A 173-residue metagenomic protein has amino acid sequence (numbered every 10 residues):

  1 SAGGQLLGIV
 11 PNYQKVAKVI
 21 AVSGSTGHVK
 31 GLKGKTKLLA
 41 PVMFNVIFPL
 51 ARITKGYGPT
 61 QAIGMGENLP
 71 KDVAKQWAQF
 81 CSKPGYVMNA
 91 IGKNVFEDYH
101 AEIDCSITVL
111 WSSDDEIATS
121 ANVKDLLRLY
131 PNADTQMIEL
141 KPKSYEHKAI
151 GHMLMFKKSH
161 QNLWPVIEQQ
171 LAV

Functional and structural regions predicted by a protein language model:
S1-G4, W111-S113: Catalytic nucleophile loop
A2-G85: Alpha/beta-hydrolase-fold enzymes
Y13-Q14, H100-D104, L129-N132: Short, conserved loop/helix-junction motifs that constitute active-site signature segments in enzyme catalytic cores
I20-V22, T108-L110, Q136-I138: Hydrophobic/aromatic beta-strand patches that form the interior of the parallel beta-sheet core in alpha/beta enzyme
F80-Y99: Active-site nucleophile elbow and catalytic-triad environment of alpha/beta-hydrolase enzymes
I103, V109-W111, D115: Short beta-strand/loop motif that positions the catalytic acidic residue of the alpha/beta-hydrolase fold
T119-L129: Short alpha-helix in the alpha/beta-hydrolase fold that links the catalytic acid
Q136-V173: Catalytic active-site module of serine/aspartate enzymes centered on a nucleophile-bearing elbow/loop
